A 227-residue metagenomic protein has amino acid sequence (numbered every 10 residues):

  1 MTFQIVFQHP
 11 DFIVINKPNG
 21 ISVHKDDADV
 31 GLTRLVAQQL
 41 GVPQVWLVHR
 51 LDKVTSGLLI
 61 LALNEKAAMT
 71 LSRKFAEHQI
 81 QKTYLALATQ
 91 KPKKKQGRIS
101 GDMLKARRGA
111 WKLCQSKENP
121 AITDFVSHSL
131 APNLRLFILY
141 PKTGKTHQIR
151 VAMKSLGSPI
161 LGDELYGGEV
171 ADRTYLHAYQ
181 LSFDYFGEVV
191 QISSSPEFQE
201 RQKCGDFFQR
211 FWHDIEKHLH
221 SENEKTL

Functional and structural regions predicted by a protein language model:
M1-F3, F7, D11, P18-S22 (+1 more regions): Pseudouridine synthases involved in rRNA/tRNA modification
N16-K17, I60, A86, F125 (+2 more regions): Residue-level signal for inorganic ion chemistry
I21-R34, T70, L87-R135, V151 (+1 more regions): Glycine- and acidic-residue-rich catalytic/RNA-contacting loop of pseudouridine synthases
G31-L32, F75-K82: A short alpha->loop->secondary-structure connector
V42-E77: Glycine/acidic-rich beta-strand-loop module
L61-L63, L87-T89, Y140: Short hydrophobic/aromatic beta-strand micro-patches that form the beta-sheet surface supporting nucleotide- or nucleic
N133-L139, C204: Short, solvent-exposed secondary-structure boundary/capping segments
